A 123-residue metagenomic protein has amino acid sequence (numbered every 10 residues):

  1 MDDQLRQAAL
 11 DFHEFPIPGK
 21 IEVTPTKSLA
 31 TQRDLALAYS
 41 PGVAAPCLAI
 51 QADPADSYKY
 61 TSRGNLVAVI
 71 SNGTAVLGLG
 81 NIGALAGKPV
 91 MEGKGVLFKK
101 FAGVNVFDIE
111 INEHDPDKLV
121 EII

Functional and structural regions predicted by a protein language model:
M1-I123: N-terminal ligand-binding/catalytic initiation module
